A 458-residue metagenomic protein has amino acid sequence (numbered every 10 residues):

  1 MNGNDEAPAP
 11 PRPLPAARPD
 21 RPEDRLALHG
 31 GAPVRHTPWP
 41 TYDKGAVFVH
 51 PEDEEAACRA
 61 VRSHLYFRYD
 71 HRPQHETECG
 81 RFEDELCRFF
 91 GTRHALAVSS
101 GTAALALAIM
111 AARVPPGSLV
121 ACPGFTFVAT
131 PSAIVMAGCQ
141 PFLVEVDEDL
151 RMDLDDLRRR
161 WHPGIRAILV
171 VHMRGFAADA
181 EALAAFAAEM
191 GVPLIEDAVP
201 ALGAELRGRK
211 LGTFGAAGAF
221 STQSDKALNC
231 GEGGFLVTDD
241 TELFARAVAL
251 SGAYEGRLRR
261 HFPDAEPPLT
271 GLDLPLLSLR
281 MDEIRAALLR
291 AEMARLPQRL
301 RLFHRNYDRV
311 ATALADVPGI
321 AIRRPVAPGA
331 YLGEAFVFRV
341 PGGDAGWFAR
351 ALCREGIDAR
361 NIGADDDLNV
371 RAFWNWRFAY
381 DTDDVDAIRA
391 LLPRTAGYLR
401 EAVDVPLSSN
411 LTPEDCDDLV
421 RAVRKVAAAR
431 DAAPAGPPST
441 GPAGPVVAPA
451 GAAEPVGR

Functional and structural regions predicted by a protein language model:
N2, P10, W376-R458: PLP-dependent enzyme catalytic core of the Aspartate aminotransferase-like
N2-R72, G271-D273, V405-P406: N-terminal "arm"/small-domain region of PLP-dependent enzymes with the aminotransferase-like
L65-P73, T77-L119, A133-V135, L143 (+1 more regions): Phosphate-binding glycine-rich loop
R113-A198, E205: PLP-dependent aminotransferase-like
A201-R207, F214-E334: Active-site region of PLP-dependent enzymes
G256-A265, R309-T312, A349-A402, A433-G444: Conserved PLP cofactor-binding pocket of PLP-dependent enzymes
V326, L332-G342, I362-Y380, R400-E414: Conserved PLP-binding active-site segment of the aspartate aminotransferase-like
